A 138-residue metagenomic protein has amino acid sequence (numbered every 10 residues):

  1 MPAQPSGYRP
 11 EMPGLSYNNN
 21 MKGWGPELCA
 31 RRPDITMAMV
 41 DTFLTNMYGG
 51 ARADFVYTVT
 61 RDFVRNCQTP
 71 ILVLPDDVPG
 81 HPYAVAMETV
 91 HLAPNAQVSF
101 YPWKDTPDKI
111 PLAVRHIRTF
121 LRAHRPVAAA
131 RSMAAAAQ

Functional and structural regions predicted by a protein language model:
M1-E11: Active-site nucleophile loop of the alpha/beta-hydrolase fold
P13-F43: Accessory cap/linker subdomain of secreted extracellular hydrolases
R32-T60, C67: Hydrophobic, aromatic-rich cap/lid helix
R61, M87: Active-site phosphate/pyrophosphate- and oxyanion-stabilizing loops and adjacent acidic/basic residues in soluble
V64-Q68, H91-P94: Short, conserved loop/helix-junction motifs that constitute active-site signature segments in enzyme catalytic cores
N66-C67, V73-P75: Short beta-strand/loop motif that positions the catalytic acidic residue of the alpha/beta-hydrolase fold
P79-A86: Conserved alpha/beta-hydrolase "acid-adjacent" motif
P94-Q138: Catalytic active-site module of serine/aspartate enzymes centered on a nucleophile-bearing elbow/loop
